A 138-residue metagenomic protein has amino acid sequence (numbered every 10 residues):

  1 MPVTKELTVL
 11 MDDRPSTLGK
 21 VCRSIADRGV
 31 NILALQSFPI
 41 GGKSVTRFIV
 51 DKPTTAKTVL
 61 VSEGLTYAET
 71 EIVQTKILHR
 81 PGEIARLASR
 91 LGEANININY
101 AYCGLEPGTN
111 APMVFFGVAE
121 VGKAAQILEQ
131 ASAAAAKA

Functional and structural regions predicted by a protein language model:
M1-P81, A85-A138: Structural preference for solvent-exposed beta-strand-turn elements and adjacent flexible terminal/loop segments within
